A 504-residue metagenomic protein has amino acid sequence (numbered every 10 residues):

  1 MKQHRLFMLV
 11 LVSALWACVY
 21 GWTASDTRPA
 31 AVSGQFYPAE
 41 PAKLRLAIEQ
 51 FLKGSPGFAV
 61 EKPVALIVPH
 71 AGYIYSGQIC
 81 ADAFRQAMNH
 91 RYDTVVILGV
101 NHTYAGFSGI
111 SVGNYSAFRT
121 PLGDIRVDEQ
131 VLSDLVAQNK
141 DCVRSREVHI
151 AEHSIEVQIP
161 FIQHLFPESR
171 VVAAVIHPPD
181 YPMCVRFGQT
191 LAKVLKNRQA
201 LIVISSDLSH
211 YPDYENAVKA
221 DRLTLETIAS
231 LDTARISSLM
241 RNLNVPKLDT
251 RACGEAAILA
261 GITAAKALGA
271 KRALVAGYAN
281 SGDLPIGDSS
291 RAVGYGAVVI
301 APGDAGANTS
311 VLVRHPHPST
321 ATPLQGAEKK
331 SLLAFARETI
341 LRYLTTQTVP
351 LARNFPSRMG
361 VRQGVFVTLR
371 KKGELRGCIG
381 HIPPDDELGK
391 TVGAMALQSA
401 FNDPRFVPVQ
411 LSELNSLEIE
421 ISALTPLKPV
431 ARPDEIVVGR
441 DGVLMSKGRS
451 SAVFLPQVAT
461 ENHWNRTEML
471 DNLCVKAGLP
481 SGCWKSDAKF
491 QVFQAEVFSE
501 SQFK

Functional and structural regions predicted by a protein language model:
M1-M8: Bacterial N-terminal signal peptides that target proteins for export
M8-V19: Bacterial N-terminal signal peptides
W22-T263, A267-G269, Y278-D283, A292 (+1 more regions): Active-site histidine-anchored catalytic micro-motif
F166-R170, T263-L274, G306, W464-T467 (+1 more regions): Short helix-capping/linker segments at secondary-structure and domain boundaries
A252-C253, G287-S289, S357-R358: Short Gly/Pro-enriched turn/cap motifs at secondary-structure boundaries
T263-A321: C-terminal catalytic "cap/lid" subdomain
L312-K504: Basic nucleic-acid-binding interfaces
